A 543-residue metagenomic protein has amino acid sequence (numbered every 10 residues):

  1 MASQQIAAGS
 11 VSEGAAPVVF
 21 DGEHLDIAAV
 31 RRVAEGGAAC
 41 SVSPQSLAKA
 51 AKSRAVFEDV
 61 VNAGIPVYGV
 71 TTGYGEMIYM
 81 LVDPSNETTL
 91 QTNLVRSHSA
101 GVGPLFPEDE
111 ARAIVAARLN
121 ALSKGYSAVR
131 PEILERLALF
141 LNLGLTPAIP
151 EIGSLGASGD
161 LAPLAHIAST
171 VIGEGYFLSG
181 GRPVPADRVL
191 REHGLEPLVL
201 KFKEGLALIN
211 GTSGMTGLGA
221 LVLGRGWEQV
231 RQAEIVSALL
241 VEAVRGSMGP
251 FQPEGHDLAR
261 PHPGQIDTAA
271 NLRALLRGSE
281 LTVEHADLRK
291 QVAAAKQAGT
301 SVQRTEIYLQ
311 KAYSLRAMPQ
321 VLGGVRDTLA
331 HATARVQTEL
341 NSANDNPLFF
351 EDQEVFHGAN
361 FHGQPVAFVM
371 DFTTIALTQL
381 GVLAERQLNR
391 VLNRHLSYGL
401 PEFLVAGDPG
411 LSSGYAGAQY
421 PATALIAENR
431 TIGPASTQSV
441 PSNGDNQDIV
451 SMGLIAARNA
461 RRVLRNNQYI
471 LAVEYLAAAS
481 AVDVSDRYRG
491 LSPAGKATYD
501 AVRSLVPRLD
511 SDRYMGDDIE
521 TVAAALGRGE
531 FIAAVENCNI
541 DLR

Functional and structural regions predicted by a protein language model:
A2-A38, V42-K49, S53-V61, D83 (+2 more regions): C-terminal auxiliary extensions adjacent to catalytic cores
V30-S41, E108-L139, L208, T212-M215 (+1 more regions): N-terminal glycine-rich flavin-associated loop
S53, F57-P66, M77, L81-L119 (+3 more regions): Transmembrane helical cores of multi-pass ion-transport proteins
Y68-V82, N86-L90, S97-L122, P150-I172 (+3 more regions): FAD-binding core of FAD-dependent oxidoreductases, characterized by glycine-rich FAD pyrophosphate-binding loops
Y74, A100-G101, N120-A121, L141 (+6 more regions): Acidic, glycine-rich active-site loops and adjacent beta-strand->loop/helix elements that engage anionic groups
E135-N142, A162-A165, S169, R231: A broadly conserved amphipathic alpha-helix scaffold signal in soluble, globular proteins
L143-I152, Q229: Short secondary-structure capping/junction motifs at helix and strand boundaries
